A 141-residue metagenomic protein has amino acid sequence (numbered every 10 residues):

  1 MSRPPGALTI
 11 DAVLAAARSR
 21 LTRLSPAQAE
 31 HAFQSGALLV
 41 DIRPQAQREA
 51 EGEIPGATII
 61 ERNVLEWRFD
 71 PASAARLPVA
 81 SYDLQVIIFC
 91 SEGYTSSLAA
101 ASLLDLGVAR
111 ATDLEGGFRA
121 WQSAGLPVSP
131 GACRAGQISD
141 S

Functional and structural regions predicted by a protein language model:
M1-L38, Q45-V86, Y94-S141: Rhodanese-like catalytic fold shared by cysteine-dependent sulfurtransferases and DSP/PTP-type phosphatases
